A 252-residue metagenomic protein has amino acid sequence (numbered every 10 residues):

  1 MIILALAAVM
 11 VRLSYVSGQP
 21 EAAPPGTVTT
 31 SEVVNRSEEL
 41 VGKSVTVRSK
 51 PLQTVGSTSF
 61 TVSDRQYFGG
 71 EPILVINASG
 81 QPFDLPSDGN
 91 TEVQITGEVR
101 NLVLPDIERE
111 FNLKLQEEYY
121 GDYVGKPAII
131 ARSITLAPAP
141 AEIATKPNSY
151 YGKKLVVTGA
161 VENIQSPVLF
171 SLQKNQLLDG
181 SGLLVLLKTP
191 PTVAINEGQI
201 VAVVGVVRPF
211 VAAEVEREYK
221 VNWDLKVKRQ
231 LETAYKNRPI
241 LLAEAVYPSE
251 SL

Functional and structural regions predicted by a protein language model:
M1-L252: OB-fold and OB-like single-stranded nucleic-acid-recognition modules and their adjacent interaction interfaces
